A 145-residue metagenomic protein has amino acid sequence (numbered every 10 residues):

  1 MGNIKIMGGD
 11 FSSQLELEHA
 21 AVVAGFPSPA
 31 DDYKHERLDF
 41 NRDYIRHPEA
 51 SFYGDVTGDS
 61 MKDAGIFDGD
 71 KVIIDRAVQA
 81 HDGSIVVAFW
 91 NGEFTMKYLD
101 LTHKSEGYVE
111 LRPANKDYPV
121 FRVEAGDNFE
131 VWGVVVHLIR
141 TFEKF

Functional and structural regions predicted by a protein language model:
M1-K62, E93-F94, Y108, F129-W132 (+1 more regions): Short, positionally conserved secondary-structure boundary motifs
F52, D82-S105: Short, compositionally biased
D63-A64, V72-I73: Charged, well-structured alpha/beta interaction segments
G69-D70, S84: Structural motif
I73-I74, V87: Hydrophobic beta-strand signal
F94-G126: Aromatic- and Lys/Arg-enriched surface recognition patch
